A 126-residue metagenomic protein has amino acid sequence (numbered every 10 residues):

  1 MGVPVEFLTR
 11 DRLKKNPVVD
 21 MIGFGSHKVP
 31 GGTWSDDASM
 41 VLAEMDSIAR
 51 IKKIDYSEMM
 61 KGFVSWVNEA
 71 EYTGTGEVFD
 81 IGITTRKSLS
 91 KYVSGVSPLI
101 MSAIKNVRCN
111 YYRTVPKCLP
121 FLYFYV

Functional and structural regions predicted by a protein language model:
M1-V126: Structured, active/binding-site neighborhoods that engage oxygen-rich ligands
